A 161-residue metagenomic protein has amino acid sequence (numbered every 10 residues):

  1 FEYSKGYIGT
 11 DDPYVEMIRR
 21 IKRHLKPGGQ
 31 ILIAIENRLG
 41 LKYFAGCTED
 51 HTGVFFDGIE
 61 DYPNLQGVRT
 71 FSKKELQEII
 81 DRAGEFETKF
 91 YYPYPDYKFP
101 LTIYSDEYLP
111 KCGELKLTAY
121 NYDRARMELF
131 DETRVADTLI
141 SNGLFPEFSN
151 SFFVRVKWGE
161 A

Functional and structural regions predicted by a protein language model:
F1-D11: A short SAM/SAH-binding and catalytic strip from SAM-dependent methyltransferases
E2, E36-L41, Y92-Y97: Short "lid" loop at the C-terminus of a central beta-strand within the Rossmann-like core of SAM-dependent
G9-Q30: A short glycine-rich, Lys/Arg-flanked "PGG" loop and its adjoining helix->strand segment in the class I
Q30-F56: Conserved class I S-adenosyl-L-methionine
T48-V68, K89: C-terminal alpha-helical "lid/dimerization" subdomain adjacent to the S-adenosyl-L-methionine
L65-Y92: Short alpha-helix
E87-A125: Conserved catalytic loop of SAM-dependent methyltransferase domains
E107-L109, N142-A161: Core SAM-dependent methyltransferase catalytic element
